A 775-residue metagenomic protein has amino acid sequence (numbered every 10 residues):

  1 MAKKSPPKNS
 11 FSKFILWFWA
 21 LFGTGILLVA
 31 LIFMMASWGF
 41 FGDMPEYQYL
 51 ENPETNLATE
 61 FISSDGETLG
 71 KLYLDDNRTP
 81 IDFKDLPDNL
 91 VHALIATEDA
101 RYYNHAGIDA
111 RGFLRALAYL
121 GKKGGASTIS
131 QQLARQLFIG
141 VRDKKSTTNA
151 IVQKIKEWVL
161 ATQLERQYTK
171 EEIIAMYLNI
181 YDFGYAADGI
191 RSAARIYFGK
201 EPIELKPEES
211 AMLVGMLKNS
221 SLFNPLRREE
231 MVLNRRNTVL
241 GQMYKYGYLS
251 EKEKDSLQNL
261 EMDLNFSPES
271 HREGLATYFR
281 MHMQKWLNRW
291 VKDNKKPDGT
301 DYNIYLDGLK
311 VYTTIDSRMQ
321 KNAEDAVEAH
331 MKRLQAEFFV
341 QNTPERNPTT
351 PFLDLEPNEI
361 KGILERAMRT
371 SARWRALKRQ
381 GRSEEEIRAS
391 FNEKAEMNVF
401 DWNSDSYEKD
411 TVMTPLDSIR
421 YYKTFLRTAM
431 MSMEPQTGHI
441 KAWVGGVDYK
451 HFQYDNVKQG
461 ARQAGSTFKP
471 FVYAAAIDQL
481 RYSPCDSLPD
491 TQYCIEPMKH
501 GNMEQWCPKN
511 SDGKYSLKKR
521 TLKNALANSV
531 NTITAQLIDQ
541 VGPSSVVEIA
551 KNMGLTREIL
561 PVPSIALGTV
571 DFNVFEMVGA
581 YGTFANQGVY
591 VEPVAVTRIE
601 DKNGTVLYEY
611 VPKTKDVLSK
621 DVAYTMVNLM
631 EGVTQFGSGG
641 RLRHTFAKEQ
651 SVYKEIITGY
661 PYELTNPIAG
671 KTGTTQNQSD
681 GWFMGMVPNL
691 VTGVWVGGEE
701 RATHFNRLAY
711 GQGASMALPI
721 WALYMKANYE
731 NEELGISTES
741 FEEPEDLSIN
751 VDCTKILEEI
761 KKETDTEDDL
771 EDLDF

Functional and structural regions predicted by a protein language model:
M1-I62, R101, L334: N-terminal type II signal-anchor transmembrane helix that functions as the membrane-insertion/stop-transfer segment
P7, T55-A58, I62-S256, H271-Y278 (+7 more regions): Peptidoglycan glycan-strand catalytic modules in the bacterial/periplasmic cell-wall system
L31, G66, L94, L133 (+14 more regions): Residue-level preference for non-acidic, small/hydrophobic
A36, A96-D109, L120-G125, L164-K170 (+14 more regions): Bacterial peptidoglycan biogenesis and beta-lactam-recognition machinery
Y119-K144, I203, S267-E273, Y278 (+3 more regions): Conserved catalytic neighborhood of penicillin-recognizing serine enzymes
A161, E165, L217-R235, K245 (+8 more regions): Active-site loop and adjoining helix of the penicillin-binding protein/serine DD-peptidase-beta-lactamase fold
S250-R382, K514-Y515: Non-catalytic structural connector segments
T313, S317-R333, R366-E434, H439 (+5 more regions): A penicillin-recognizing enzyme superfamily signal
